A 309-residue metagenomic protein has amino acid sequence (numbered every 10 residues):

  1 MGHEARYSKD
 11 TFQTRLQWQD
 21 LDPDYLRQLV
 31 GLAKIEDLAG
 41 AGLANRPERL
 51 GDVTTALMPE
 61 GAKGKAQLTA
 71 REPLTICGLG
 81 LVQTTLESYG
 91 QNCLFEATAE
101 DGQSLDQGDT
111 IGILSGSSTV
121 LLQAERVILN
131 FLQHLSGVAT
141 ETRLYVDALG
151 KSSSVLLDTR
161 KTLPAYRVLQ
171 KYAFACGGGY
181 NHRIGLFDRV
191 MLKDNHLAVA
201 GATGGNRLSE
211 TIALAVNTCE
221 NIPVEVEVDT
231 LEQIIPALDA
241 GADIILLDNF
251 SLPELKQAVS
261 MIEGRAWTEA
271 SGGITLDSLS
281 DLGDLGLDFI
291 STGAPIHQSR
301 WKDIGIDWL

Functional and structural regions predicted by a protein language model:
G2-E225, D229, Q233-A240, I244 (+5 more regions): Acidic/glycine-rich phosphate/pyrophosphate-binding loops and surrounding catalytic core that coordinate Mg2+
N249, G272, A294: Short secondary-structure boundary segments
G305-L309: Active-site loop ensemble at the mouth of alpha/beta enzyme cores that anchors a bound cofactor
